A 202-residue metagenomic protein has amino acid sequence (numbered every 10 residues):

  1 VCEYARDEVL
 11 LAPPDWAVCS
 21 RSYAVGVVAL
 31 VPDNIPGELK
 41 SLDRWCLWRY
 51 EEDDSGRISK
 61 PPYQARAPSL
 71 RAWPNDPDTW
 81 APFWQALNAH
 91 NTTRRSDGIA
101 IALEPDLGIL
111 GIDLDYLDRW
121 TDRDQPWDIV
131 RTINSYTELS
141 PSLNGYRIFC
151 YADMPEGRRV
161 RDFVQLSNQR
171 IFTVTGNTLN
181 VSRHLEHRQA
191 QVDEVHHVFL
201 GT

Functional and structural regions predicted by a protein language model:
C2-T202: Conserved phosphate/metal-binding and DNA-contacting active-site motifs used in DNA phosphodiester-bond processing
